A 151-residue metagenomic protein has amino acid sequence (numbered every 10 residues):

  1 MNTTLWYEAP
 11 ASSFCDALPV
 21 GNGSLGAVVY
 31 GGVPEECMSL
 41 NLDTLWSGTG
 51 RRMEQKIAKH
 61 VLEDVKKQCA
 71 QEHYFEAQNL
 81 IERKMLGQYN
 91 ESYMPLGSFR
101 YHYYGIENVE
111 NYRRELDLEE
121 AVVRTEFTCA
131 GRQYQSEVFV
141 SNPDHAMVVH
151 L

Functional and structural regions predicted by a protein language model:
M1-H150: Aromatic-residue-lined binding/catalytic grooves and analogous aromatic/hydrophobic interfacial grooves in multimeric
